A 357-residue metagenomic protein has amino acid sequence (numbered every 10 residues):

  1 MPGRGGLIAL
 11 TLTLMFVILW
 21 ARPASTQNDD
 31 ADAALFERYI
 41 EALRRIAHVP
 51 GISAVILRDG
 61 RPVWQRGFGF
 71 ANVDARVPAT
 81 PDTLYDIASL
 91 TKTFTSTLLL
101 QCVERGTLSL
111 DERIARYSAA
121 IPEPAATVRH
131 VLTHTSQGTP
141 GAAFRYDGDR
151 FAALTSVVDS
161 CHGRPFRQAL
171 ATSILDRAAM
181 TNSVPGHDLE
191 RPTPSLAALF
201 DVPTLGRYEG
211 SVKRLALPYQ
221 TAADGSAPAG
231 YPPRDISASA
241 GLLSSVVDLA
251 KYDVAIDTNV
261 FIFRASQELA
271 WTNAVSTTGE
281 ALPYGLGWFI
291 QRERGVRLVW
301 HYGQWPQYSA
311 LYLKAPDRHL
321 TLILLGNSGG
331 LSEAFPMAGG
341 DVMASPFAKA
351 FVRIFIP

Functional and structural regions predicted by a protein language model:
M1-L10: Bacterial N-terminal signal peptides that target proteins for export
A9-L19: Bacterial N-terminal signal peptides
A21-T26: Boundary at the C-terminal end of the N-terminal hydrophobic targeting segment
Q27-R66, R164, A171-T172, D176 (+1 more regions): Catalytic loop of the DD-peptidase/beta-lactamase superfamily, centered on the K-T-G motif and neighboring
L35, G51, P81, D86-L90 (+4 more regions): Active-site helix/loop module of the DD-peptidase/beta-lactamase fold, centered on the serine-lysine SxxK catalytic
A79-D82, S136-P140, R150-S156, A229-A238 (+2 more regions): Flexible glycine/proline-enriched surface loops and loop-helix/loop-strand junctions
T95-S96, R150-T155, V247-A250: Well-ordered alpha-helical segments within folded domains of soluble proteins
E190-P232, I236-A238, Y284, F289-Q291: Carbohydrate-binding/catalytic loop surfaces
